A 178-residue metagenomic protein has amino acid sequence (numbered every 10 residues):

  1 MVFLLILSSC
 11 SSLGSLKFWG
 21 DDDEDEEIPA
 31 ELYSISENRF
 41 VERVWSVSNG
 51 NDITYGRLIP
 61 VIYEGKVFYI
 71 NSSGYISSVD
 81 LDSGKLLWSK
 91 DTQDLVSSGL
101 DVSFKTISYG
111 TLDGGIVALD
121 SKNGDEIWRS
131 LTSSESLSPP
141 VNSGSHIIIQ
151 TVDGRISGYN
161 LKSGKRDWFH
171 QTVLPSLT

Functional and structural regions predicted by a protein language model:
I6-S9: C-terminal motif of bacterial Sec signal peptides marking the signal peptidase cleavage site
S11-G14: Bacterial signal peptide processing site
L16, D23-E27, S36-V61, W88-F104 (+2 more regions): Extracytoplasmic beta-rich repeat domains
K66-Y69, I107-Y109, I147-I149: Conserved beta-propeller blade signature
Y69-G84: Beta-propeller domains
D80-S83, D120-N123, N160-G164: Short loop/turn segments that connect beta-strands within beta-propeller blades
